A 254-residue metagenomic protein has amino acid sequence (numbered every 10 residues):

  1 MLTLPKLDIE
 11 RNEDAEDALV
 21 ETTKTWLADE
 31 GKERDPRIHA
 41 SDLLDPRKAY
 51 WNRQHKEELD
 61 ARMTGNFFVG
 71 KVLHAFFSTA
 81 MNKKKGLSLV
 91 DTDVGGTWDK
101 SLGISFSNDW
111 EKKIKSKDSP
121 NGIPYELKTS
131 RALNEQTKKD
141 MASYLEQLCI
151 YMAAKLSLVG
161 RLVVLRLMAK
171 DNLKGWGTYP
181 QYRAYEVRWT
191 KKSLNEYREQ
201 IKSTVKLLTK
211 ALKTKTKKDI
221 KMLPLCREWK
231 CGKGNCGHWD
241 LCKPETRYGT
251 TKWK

Functional and structural regions predicted by a protein language model:
M1-P124, R131-E135: Metal-dependent nuclease catalytic cores that hydrolyze phosphodiester bonds in DNA/RNA, characterized by
V69-L73, S143, S193-E196, Q200: Soluble or luminal CAZymes and related metallo-dependent hydrolases
A75-K84, K139-M168: Metal-dependent nuclease catalytic cores in nucleic-acid-processing enzymes, especially RNase H-like/related
K84, K113, R131, A154 (+1 more regions): Mid-sequence acidic-hydrophobic segments that form the walls of catalytic/ligand-binding cavities or oligomerization
N108, C149, G234: Residue-level detector of short, conserved catalytic/binding motifs and their immediate flanks
I114-S116, T129, K191, D240: Non-catalytic surface loops within mature trypsin-like serine protease
K128-Y144: Covalent nucleotidyltransferase core used to form phosphodiester bonds in nucleic acids
K138, L156-K254: Metal-dependent nuclease catalytic regions and adjoining charged, substrate-binding loops involved in nucleic-acid end
